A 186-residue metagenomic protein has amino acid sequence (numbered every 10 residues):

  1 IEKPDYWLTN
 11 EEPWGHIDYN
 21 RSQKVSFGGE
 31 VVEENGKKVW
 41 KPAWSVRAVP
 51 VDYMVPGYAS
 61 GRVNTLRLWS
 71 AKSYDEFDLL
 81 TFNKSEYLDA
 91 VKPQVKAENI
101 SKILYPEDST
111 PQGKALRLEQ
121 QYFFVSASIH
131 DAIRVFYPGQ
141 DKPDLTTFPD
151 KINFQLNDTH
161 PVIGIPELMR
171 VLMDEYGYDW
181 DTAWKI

Functional and structural regions predicted by a protein language model:
I1-I186: A conserved ligand/cofactor-binding region detector
